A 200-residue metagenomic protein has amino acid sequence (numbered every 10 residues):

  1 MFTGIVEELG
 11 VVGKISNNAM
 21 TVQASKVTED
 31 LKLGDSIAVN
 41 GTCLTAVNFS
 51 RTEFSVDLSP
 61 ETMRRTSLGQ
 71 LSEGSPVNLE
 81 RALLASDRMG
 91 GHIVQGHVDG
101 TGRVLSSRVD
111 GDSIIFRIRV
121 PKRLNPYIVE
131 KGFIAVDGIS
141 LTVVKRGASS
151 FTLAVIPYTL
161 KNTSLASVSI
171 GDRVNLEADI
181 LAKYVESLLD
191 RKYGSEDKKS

Functional and structural regions predicted by a protein language model:
M1-S200: Conserved loop->alpha-helix
